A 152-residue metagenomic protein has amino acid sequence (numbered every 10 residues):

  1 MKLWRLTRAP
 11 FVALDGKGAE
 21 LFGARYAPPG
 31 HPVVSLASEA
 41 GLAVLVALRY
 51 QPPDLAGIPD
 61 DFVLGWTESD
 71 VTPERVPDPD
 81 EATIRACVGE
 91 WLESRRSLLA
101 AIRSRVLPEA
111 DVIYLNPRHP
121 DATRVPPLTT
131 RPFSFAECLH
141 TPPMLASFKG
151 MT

Functional and structural regions predicted by a protein language model:
K2-D15, A27-P28, A56-T152: Active-site and NAD+-binding cores of ADP-ribose-processing enzymes
A27-Y50, I113-R118: Extended catalytic/binding region for NAD+/ADP-ribose chemistry, centered on the ART fold
